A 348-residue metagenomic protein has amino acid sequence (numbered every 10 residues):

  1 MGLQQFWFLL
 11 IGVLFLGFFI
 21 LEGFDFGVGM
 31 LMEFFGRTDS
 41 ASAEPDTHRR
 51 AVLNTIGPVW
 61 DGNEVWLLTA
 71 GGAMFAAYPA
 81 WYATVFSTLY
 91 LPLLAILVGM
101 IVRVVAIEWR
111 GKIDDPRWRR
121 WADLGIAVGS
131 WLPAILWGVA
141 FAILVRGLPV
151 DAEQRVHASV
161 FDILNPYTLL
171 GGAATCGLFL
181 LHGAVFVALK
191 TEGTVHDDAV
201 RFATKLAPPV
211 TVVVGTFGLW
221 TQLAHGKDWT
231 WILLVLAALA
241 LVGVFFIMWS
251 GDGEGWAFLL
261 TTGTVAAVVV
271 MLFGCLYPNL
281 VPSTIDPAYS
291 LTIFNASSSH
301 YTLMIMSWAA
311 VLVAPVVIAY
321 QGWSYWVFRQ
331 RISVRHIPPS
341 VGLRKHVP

Functional and structural regions predicted by a protein language model:
M1-G62, L68-G71: N-terminal signal-anchor module of multipass membrane proteins
M32-V52, A77-T84, V104-D123, L189-D198 (+2 more regions): Membrane-interfacial helix termini and the short, flexible loops that connect transmembrane helices in multi-pass
G57-S130, D151, D228: Membrane-interface helix-loop-helix modules in multi-pass inner-membrane proteins
W109-A257, M271: Long, contiguous internal "core" modules enriched in hydrophobic/ aromatic residues
I163-L178, S299-V317: Hydrophobic alpha-helical transmembrane segments
T264, V327-P348: Short, highly charged, low-complexity non-transmembrane loops/tails of multi-pass membrane proteins
A266-A288: Juxtamembrane non-transmembrane "cap" segments at the membrane-aqueous interface of multi-pass membrane proteins
S283-I305: Short, membrane-exposed interhelical loops at transmembrane-helix boundaries
